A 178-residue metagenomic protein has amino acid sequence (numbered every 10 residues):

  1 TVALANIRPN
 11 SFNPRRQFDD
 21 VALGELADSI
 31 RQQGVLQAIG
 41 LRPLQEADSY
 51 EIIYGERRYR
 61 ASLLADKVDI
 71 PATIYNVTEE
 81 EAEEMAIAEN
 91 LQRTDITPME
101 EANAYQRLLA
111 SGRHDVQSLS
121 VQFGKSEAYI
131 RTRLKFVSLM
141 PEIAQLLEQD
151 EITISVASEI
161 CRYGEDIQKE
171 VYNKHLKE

Functional and structural regions predicted by a protein language model:
T1-Y75, E83-A86, Q92: Short, charged/polar connector segments at secondary-structure boundaries
P43, Y75-N76, R133, I160: Residue-level "edge-of-site" marker
A47-S49, E79-E81, S138, G164: Short secondary-structure boundary/hinge segments and terminal tails
A61, A86-I87, A104, Y129: Alpha-helical scaffold elements adjacent to nucleotide-binding pockets in ATP/GTP-utilizing enzyme cores
K67, Q92-N173: Alpha-helical interaction elements
Y75-T78, G124-K125: Short, ordered loop/turn segments at secondary-structure junctions
